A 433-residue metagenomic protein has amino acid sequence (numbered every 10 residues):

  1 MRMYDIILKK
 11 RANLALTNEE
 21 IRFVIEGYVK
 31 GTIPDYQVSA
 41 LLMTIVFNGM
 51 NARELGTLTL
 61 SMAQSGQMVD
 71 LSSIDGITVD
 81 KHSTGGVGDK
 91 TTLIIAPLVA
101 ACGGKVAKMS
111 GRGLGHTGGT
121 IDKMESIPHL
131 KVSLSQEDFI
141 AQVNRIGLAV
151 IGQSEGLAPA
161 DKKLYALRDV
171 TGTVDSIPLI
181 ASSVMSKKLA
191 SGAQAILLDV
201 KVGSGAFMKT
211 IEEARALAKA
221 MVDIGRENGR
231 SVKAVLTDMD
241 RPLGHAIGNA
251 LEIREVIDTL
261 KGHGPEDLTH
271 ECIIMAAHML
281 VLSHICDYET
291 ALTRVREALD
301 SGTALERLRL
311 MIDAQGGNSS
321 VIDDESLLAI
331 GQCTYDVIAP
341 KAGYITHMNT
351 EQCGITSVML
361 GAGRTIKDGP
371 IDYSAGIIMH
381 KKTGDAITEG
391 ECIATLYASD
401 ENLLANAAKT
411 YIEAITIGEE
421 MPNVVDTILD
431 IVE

Functional and structural regions predicted by a protein language model:
M1-G88, R307-A314, N318, V432-E433: Acidic, glycine/proline-rich low-complexity segments that act as flexible tails and inter-domain linkers
D5, K10, A15-T17, Y28 (+6 more regions): Well-ordered secondary-structure scaffolds
F47-N48, L93-A107, K187-G192, E227-N228 (+1 more regions): Alpha-helix C-terminal capping segments
I77-A100, G104-H116: Glycine/serine-rich anion-binding loops at beta->alpha junctions that coordinate negatively charged ligand groups
T92, S110, T117-D122, S154 (+4 more regions): Short acidic, glycine/serine/threonine-rich loops at helix termini
M109, V143, I151-S154, D199-G203 (+1 more regions): Short beta-strand segments
K123-A149, K219-G225, G229: A glycine-rich helix N-cap at a beta->alpha junction
N144-A193: Phosphate/diphosphate-binding glycine-rich loops and adjacent basic-rich segments that engage nucleotide
